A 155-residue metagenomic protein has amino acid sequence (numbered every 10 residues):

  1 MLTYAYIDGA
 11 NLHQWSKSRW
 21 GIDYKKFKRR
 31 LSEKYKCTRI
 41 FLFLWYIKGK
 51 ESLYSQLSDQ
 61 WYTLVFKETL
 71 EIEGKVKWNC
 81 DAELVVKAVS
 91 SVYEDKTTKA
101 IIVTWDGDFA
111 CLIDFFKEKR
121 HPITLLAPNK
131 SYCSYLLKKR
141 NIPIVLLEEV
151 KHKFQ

Functional and structural regions predicted by a protein language model:
M1-C80, E118, P122-T124, K130: Domain-level signal for Mg2+-assisted phosphodiester chemistry and nucleotide/NA-binding surfaces in nucleic-acid
K26-F27, E83-K87, D108: Well-ordered alpha-helical segments embedded in enzymatic catalytic cores
R30, K87-S91, F115: A generic secondary-structure signal
F41-W45, K99-W105: Acidic beta-strand-to-loop metal/phosphate-binding motif
S52, K87, C111-L112, Y135: Phosphate- and divalent-cation-binding pockets in alpha/beta enzyme and binding domains that engage nucleotide-derived
T63, A100, P143-V145: Short, well-ordered beta-strand core segments
I72-V103: Internal catalytic-core helix/loop-beta-alpha segment that presents or stabilizes conserved functional determinants
I113-Q155: Acidic, PIN/NYN-like endoribonuclease modules and their adjacent C-terminal/linker elements
